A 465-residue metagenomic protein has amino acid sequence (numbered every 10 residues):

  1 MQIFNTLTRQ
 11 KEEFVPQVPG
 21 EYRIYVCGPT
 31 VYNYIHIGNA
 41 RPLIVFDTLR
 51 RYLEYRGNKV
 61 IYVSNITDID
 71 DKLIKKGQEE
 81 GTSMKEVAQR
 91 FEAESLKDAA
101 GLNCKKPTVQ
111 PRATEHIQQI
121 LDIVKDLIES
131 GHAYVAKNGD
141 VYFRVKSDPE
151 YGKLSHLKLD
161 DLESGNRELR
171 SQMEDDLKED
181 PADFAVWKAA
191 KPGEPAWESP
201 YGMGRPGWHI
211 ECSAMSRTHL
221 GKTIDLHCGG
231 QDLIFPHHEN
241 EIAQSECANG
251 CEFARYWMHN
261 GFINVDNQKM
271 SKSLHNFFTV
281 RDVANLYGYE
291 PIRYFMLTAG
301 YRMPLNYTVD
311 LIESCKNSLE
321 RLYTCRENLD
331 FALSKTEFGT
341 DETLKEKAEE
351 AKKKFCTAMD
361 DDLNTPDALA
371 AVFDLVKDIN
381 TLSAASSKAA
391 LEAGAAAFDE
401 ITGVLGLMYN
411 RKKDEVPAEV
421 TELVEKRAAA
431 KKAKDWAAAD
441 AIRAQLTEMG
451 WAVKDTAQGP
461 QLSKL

Functional and structural regions predicted by a protein language model:
M1-Y32, D47, Q118-D330: Alpha-helical recognition segments enriched in aromatics with Gly/Pro capping that present substrate-recognition
T8-E13, Q17-K105, Q458-L462: N-terminal, positively charged nucleic-acid-binding surface of large information/translation enzymes
E54, A100, I128-E129, M258 (+1 more regions): Alpha-helix C-terminal capping/helix-coil junction sites
N58, H132, W451: Short phosphate-binding/catalytic loops that engage adenosine nucleotides
I66-D70, E92-S95, K105-I120, N138-S147: Short, glycine/charge-rich beta-strand/loop segments that flank catalytic centers and engage negatively charged groups
P107-P111, H227-G229, K388: Short catalytic-loop micro-motif centered on adjacent basic/acidic residues
K269-M270, F277-L465: Structural preference for alpha-helix termini/caps and helix-kink/transition segments
